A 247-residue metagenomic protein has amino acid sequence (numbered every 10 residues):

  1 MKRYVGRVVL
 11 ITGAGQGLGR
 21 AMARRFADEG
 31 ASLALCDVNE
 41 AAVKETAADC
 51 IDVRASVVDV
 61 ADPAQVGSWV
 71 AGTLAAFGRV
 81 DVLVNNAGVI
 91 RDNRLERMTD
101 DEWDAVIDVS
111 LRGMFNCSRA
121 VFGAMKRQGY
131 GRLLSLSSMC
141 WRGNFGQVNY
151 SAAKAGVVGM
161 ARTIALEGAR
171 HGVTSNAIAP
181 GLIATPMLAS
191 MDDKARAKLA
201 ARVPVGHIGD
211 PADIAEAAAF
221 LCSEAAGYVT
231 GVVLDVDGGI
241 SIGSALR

Functional and structural regions predicted by a protein language model:
E40-A41, V57-S68, D100, A212-D213: The beta1-alpha1 cofactor-binding region of Rossmann-like NAD(H)/NADP(H)-dependent oxidoreductases
V84, A169, T174, V229-G231: Short, small/polar-rich loop/turn modules that mediate ligand/substrate recognition or access, typified
R94-L95, E102-I107, L199: Substrate-binding pocket helix/loop in short-chain dehydrogenase/reductase
G123, L166-E167, G227: Alpha-helical segment proximal to the catalytic Tyr-Lys
L134-G156, A161-R162, L166-R170: Catalytic loop of short-chain dehydrogenase/reductase
V203-I214, A225: A conserved structural motif in NAD(P)-dependent oxidoreductases
T230-R247: Short C-terminal tail/terminal secondary-structure segment of NAD(P)H-dependent dehydrogenase/reductase domains
